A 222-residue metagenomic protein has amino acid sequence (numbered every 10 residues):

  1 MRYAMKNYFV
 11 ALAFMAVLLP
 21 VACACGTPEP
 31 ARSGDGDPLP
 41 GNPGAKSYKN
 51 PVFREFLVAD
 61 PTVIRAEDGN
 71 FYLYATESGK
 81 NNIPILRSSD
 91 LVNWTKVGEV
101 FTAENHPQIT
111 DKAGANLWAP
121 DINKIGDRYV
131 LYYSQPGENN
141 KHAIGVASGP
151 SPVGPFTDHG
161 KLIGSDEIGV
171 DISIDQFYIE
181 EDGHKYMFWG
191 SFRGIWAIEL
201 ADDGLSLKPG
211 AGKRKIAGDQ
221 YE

Functional and structural regions predicted by a protein language model:
M1, V21-C23, Y186: Secreted/extracellular small peptides and ectodomain modules produced from precursors
R2-A13: Bacterial N-terminal signal peptides that target proteins for export
A11-A22: Bacterial N-terminal signal peptides
G26-E222: Carbohydrate-active catalytic/glycan-binding domains of CAZyme proteins, especially the secreted or lumenal ectodomains
